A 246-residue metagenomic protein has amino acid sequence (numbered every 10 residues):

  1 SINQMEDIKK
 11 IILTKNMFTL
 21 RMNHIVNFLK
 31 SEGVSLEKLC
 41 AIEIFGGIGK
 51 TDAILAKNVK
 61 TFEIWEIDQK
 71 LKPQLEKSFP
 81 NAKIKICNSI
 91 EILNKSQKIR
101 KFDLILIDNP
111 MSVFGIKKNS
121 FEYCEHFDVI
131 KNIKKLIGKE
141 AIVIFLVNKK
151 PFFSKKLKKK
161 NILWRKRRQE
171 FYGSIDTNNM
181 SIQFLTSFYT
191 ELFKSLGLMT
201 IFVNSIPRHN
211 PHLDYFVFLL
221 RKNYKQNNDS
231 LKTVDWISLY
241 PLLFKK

Functional and structural regions predicted by a protein language model:
S1-E32: Class I SAM-dependent methyltransferase Rossmann-like catalytic core, especially the SAM/SAH-binding loop
E37-G47: Conserved class I S-adenosyl-L-methionine
I48-V59: Conserved SAM-binding loop of SAM-dependent methyltransferases across substrates and taxa, primarily the Class I
D68-K70: Conserved SAM/SAH-binding beta-strand->alpha-helix loop
N94-I105: A short acidic, Gly/Pro-enriched loop at the edge of an enzyme's catalytic core that lines a small-molecule cofactor
L104-C124: A short SAM/SAH-binding and catalytic strip from SAM-dependent methyltransferases
Y123-K139: A short glycine-rich, Lys/Arg-flanked "PGG" loop and its adjoining helix->strand segment in the class I
E140-N148: Conserved beta-strand signature within the Rossmann-like core of class I S-adenosyl-L-methionine
